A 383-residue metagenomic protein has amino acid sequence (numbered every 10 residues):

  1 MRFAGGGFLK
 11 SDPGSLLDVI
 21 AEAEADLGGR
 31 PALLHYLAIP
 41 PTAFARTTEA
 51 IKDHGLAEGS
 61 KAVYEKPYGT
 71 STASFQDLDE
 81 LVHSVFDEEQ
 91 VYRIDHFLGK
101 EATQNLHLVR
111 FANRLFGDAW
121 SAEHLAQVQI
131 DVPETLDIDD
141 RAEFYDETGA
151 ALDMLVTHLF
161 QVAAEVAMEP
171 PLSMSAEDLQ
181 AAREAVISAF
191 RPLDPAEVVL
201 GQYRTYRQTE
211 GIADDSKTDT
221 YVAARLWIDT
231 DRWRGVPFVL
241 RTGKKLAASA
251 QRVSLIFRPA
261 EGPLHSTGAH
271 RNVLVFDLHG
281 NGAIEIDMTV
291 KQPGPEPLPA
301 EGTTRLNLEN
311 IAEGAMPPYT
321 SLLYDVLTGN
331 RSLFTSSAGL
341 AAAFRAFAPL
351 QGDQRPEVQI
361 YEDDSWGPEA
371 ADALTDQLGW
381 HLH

Functional and structural regions predicted by a protein language model:
R2-Y64, Y68-H383: Secretory/organelle targeting and membrane-embedding segments
